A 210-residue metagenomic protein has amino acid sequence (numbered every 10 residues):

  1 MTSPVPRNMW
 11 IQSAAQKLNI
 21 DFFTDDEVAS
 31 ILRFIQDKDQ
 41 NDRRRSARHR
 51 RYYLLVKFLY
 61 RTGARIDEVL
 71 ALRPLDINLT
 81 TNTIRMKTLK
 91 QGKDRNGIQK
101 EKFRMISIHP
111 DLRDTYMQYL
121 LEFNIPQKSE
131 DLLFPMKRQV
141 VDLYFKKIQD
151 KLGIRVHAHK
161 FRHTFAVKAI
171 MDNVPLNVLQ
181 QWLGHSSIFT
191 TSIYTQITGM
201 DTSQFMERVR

Functional and structural regions predicted by a protein language model:
M1-F34, D94-N96: Flexible interdomain linker/hinge and immediately adjacent N-terminus of the catalytic tyrosine-recombinase domain
T2, A71-D114: Conserved tyrosine-mediated DNA breakage-rejoining catalytic core shared by Y-recombinases
V5, M9, R104-S107, Q196-R210: DNA/chromatin major-groove-contacting recognition/catalytic segments
D26, S30-I66: Basic, Lys/Arg- and aromatic-enriched nucleic-acid-binding interface segment
V28, H109-R155: Active-site/catalytic core of tyrosine-dependent DNA strand-transfer enzymes
K38-R45, Q127-S129, D142-Q181: Short, basic (Lys/Arg/His-rich) helix/loop patches that form interaction surfaces in the mid-to-C-terminal regions
F58-A71, D172-V174, H185: A short, glycine-centered helix-capping/turn motif at helix boundaries that positions DNA-contacting or catalytic
T88-K90, L183, I188-R208: Catalytic-site neighborhood detector that most strongly recognizes the C-terminal catalytic loop/helix of tyrosine
